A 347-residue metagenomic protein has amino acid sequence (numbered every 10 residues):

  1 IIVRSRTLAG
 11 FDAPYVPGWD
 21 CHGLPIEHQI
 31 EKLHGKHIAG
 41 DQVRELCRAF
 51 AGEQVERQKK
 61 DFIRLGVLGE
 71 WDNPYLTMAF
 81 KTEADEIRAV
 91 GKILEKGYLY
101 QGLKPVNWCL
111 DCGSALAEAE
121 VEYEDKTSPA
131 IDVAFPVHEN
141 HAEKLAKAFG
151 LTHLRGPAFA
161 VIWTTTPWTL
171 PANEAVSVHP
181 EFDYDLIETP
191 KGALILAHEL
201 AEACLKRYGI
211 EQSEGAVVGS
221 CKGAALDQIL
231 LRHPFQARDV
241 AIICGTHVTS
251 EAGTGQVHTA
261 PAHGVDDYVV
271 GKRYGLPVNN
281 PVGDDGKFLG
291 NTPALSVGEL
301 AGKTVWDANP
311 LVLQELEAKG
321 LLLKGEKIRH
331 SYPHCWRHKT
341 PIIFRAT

Functional and structural regions predicted by a protein language model:
I1, D12, A172-G283, E317: Catalytic alpha/beta core of large soluble enzyme barrels
I1-K191, A260-V265, V270-R273, P277-T292 (+3 more regions): N-terminal, positively charged nucleic-acid-binding surface of large information/translation enzymes
L145-A146, A197, L230, P310: Extended hydrophobic/Leu-rich segments
G150-T152, T165-W168, A197-L205, T246-V248 (+2 more regions): A short, sequence-level motif marking secondary-structure junctions
G223-Q228, L295-N309: A glycine-biased structural micro-motif
G290, E299, L313-Q314: Mg2+-dependent endonuclease catalytic cores in nucleic-acid-processing enzymes, primarily RNase H-like
